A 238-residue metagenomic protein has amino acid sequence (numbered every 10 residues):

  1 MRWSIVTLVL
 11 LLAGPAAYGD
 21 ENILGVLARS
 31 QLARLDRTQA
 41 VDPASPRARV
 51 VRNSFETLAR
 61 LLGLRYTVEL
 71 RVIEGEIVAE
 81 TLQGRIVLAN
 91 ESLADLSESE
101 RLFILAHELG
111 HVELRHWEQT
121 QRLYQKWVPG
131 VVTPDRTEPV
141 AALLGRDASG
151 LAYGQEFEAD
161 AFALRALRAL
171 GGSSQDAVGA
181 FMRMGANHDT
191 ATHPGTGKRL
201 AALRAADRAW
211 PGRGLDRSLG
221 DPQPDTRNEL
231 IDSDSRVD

Functional and structural regions predicted by a protein language model:
M1-S4: Positively charged n-region of N-terminal signal peptides that target proteins for export
V6-L10: Hydrophobic helical h-region of N-terminal Sec-dependent signal peptides in bacterial secretory/periplasmic proteins
A13-G14: N-terminal signal peptide c-region/cleavage motif recognized by signal peptidases
A17-A79, A94-D95, V112-R115, L144 (+1 more regions): C-terminal capping/extension segments of zinc metalloprotease domains
E80-G84: A short, glycine/Asx- and small/polar-enriched loop/turn that sits immediately N-terminal to a beta-strand
A89-F103, S149: Short pre-active-site segment immediately N-terminal to the catalytic Zn-binding motif
S99-E100, L109-K126: Catalytic Zn2+-binding segment of zinc metalloproteases
E118-L144: Post-HEXXH active-site segment of zinc metalloproteases
